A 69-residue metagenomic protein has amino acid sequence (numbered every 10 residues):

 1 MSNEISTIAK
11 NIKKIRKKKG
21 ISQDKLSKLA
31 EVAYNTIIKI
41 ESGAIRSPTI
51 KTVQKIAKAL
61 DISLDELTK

Functional and structural regions predicted by a protein language model:
M1-K18: A short, Lys/Arg-rich alpha-helix, primarily the initiator
K13, D24, Q54: Residues within the helices of the helix-turn-helix
K13, I38-K39, T68: Key DNA-contacting residues within the recognition helix of helix-turn-helix
R16, S27, A57: The alpha-helix within a helix-turn-helix
I21-K39: Short alpha-helical DNA-recognition segment
L29, S47, K58-A59: Residue cluster at the C-terminal edge of the helix-turn-helix DNA-binding motif
S42, I62, K69: Short, conserved catalytic or interaction motifs in soluble domains
K51-E66: DNA major-groove recognition helix of helix-turn-helix/homeodomain DNA-binding modules
